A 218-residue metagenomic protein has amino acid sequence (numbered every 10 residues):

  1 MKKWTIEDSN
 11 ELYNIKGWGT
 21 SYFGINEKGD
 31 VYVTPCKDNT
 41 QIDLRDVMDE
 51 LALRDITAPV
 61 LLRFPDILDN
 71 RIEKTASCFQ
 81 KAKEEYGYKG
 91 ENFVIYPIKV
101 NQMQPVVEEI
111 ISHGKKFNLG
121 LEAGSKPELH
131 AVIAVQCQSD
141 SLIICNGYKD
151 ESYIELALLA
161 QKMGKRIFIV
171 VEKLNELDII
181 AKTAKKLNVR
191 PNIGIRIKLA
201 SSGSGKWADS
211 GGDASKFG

Functional and structural regions predicted by a protein language model:
M1, S9, R45-D46, E50-L53 (+5 more regions): A generic structural signal for ordered alpha-helices
M1-K37: N-terminal basic/disordered segments at the start of proteins
K3-E7, Y13-I15, I42, T75-F79 (+3 more regions): Short amphipathic alpha-helical surface micro-motifs
L12, N70, L142-C145: Short acidic/polar alpha-helix capping motifs at helix-coil junctions
L12-I15, S21-G24, E50-A52, A134-Q136 (+2 more regions): A general structural signal for short secondary-structure junctions and capping/turn motifs
K16, L53, S210-G212: Preference for short coil/turn "hinge" residues that link or interrupt alpha-helices
I25-D38, L44-Q102: Low-complexity, highly charged intrinsically disordered N-terminal segments that act as targeting/localization
G87-G218: Active-site-proximal beta-alpha core segment in soluble small-molecule metabolic enzymes
